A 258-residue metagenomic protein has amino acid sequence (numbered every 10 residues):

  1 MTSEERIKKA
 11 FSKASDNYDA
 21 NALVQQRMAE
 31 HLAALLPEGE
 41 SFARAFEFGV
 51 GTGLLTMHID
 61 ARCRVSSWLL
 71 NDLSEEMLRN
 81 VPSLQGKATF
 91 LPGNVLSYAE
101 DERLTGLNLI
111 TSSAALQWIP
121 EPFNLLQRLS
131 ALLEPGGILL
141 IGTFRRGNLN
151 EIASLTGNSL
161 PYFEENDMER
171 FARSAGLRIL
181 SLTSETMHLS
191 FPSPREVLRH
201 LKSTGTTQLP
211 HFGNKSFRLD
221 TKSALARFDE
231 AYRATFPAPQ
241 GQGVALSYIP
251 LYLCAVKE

Functional and structural regions predicted by a protein language model:
M1-S15: N-terminal, positively charged/glycine-rich alpha-helical extensions of SAM-dependent methyltransferases
L23-F42: Conserved alpha-helix/loop element of class I SAM-dependent methyltransferases that forms part of the SAM/SAH-binding
V24, T52-L54, P161-F163, R178-E258: Conserved Class I S-adenosyl-L-methionine
F46-E100: Class I SAM-dependent methyltransferase SAM/SAH-binding core
E100-I110: A short acidic, Gly/Pro-enriched loop at the edge of an enzyme's catalytic core that lines a small-molecule cofactor
N108-E121: A short SAM/SAH-binding and catalytic strip from SAM-dependent methyltransferases
F123-I138: A short glycine-rich, Lys/Arg-flanked "PGG" loop and its adjoining helix->strand segment in the class I
L140-D167: Conserved class I S-adenosyl-L-methionine
